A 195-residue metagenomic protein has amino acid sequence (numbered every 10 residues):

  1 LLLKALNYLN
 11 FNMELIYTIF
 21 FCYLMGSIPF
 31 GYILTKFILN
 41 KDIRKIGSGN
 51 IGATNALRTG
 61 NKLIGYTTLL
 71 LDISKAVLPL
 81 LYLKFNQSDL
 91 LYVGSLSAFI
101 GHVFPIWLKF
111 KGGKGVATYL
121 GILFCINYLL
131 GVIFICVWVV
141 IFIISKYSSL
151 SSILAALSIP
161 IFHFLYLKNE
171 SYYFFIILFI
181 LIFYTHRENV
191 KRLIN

Functional and structural regions predicted by a protein language model:
F11-Y17, L78-V93, F124-L130, H163-F174: Helix-coil boundary and interhelical linker segments in multi-pass alpha-helical membrane proteins
I16-F21, G65-Y66, L91-L96, V132-C136 (+2 more regions): Hydrophobic alpha-helical transmembrane segments
T18, C22, S27, G31 (+10 more regions): Alpha-helical transmembrane segments in multi-pass membrane proteins
Y23-S27, Y32, K36, F99-K109 (+1 more regions): Transmembrane alpha-helix interface/packing and boundary motifs in multi-pass membrane proteins, characterized by
Y32-G65, R187-N195: Cytosolic, membrane-interface loops and tails of multi-pass inner-membrane proteins
K41-N50, L108-L120, Y147-L154: Short, non-helical or kinked segments that cap or interrupt transmembrane helices
L57-G60, L83-N86, G101, V116-S145 (+1 more regions): Interfacial segments of multi-pass membrane proteins
R58-L83, G94, L108: Multi-pass membrane catalytic core of lipid/isoprenoid biosynthesis enzymes
